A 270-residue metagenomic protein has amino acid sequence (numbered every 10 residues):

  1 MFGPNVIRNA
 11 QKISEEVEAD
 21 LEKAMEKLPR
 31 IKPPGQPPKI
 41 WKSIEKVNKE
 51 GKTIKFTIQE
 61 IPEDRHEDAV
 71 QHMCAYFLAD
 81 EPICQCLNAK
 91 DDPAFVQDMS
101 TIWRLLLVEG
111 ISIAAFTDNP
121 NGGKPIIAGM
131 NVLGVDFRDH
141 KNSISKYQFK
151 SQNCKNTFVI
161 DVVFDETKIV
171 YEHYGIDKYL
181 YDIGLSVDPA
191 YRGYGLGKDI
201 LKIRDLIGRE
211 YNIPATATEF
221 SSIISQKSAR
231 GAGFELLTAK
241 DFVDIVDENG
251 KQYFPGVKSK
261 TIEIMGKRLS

Functional and structural regions predicted by a protein language model:
F2-E67, A75: Conserved N-terminal entry element of GNAT/NAT acetyltransferase domains
E60, Q71-N88, D139-H140: Helix-loop element at the rim of GNAT/NAT acetyltransferase active sites that forms part of the acceptor-substrate
P82-S112, T117-G122, K168-I169: Active-site rim helix/loop that mediates acceptor-substrate recognition in acyltransferases
C84, R104, N121-G184, D241-K258: Conserved acyl-donor/pantetheine-binding loop and adjacent beta-alpha core of acyl/acetyltransferases and related
I102, R230-K240: Conserved acetyl-CoA-binding loop of GNAT-fold acetyltransferases
K168-I176, D199-A215: Conserved acyl-CoA
K178-Y181, G208-S221, G231: Conserved GNAT acetyl-CoA-binding A-motif
Y181-G208, G231: Conserved acetyl-CoA-binding loop-helix of GNAT-fold acetyltransferases
